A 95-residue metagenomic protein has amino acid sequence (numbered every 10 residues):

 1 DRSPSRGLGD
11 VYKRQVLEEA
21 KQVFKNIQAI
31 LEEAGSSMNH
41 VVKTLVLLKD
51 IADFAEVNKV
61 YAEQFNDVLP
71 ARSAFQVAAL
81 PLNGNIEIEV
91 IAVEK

Functional and structural regions predicted by a protein language model:
D1-Y12: Single conserved hydrophobic/aromatic residue that forms the stacking wall/gate of nucleotide- or nucleobase-binding
L17-E32: Short, well-ordered amphipathic alpha-helical segments that serve as non-catalytic structural scaffolds within diverse
S37-V41: Short acidic capping loops at alpha-helix termini that bridge into adjacent secondary structure
D50-D53: Helix N-cap motif at beta-to-alpha junctions
V57-I91: Short, conserved loop-to-beta-strand elements that form functional interface hotspots
